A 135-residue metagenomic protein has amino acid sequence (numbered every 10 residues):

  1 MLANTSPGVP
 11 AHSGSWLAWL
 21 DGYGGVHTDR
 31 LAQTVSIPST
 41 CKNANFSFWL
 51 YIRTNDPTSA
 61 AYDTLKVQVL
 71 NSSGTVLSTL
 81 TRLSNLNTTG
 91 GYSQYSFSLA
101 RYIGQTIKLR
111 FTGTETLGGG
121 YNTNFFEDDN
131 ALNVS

Functional and structural regions predicted by a protein language model:
M1-Y23: Extracellular glycan-recognition surfaces and repeat-rich motifs
L17-R30, S59, L83-G90: Extracellular beta-rich ligand/substrate-recognition surface
L20-G22, I37, L50-I52, L65 (+3 more regions): Short beta-strand segments enriched in hydrophobic/aromatic residues within well-folded beta-rich domains
Y23-T40, Y92-S96: Short beta-strands within extracellular/lumenal beta-sheet-rich domains
G25-D29, T58-Y62, E115-V134: Extracellular carbohydrate recognition
V35-T54, T106-E115, N130: Extracellular beta-strand-rich recognition modules
S39, L50-L83: Extracellular ligand-binding interfaces
S73-I103, G118: Extracellular carbohydrate recognition and processing domains and analogous Trp-centered ligand-binding platforms
